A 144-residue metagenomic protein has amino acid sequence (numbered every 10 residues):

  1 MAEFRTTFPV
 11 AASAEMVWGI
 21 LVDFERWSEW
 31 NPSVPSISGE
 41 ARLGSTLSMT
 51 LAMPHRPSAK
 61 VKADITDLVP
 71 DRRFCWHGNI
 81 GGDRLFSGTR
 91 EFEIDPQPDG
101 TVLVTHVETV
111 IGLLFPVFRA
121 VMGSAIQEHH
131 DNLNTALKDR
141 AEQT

Functional and structural regions predicted by a protein language model:
M1-R42: Hydrophobic ligand-binding cavity/cleft-lining segments
M1-T6, D131, Q143-T144: Hydrophobic-ligand-binding modules of eukaryotic lipid transfer/binding families
E3-T7, E15, T46, K60 (+3 more regions): Intrinsic-disorder/low-complexity, polar/charged segments enriched in Ser/Thr/Lys/Arg/Asp/Glu/Gln
T6-F8, K60-D67, G78, G88-P96: Hydrophobic/aromatic beta-strand elements that line small-molecule binding cavities or substrate pockets in beta-rich
P9-S13, T50-P54, L68, D95-Q97 (+1 more regions): Solvent-exposed residues in well-ordered beta-strands and their adjoining turns, especially edge/terminal strands
A14-E15, R42, T66-D71, E93-L103 (+1 more regions): A short, structured loop/turn motif at beta-sheet edges
S38-D83, T135-T144: Glycine-rich portal/gate segments that line the openings of hydrophobic small-molecule binding cavities
I80-N132, L137-D139: Beta-strand/loop substructures that line and gate deep hydrophobic ligand-binding cavities in soluble
